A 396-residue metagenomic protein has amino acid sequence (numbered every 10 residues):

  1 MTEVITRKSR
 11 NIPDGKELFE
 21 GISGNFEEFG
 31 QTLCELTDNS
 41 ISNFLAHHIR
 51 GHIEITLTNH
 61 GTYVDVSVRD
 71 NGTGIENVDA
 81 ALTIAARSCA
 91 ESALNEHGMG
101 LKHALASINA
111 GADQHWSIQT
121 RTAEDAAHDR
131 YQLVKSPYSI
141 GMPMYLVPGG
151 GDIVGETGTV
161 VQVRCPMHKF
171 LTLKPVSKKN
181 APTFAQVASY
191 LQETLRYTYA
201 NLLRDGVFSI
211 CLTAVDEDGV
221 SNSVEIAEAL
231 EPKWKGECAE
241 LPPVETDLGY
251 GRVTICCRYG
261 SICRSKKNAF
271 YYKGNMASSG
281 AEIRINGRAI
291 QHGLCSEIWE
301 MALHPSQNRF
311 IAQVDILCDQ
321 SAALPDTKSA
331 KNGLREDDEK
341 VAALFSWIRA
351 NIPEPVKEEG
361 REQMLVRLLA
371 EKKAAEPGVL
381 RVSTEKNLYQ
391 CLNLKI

Functional and structural regions predicted by a protein language model:
M1, K235-I396: Charged regulatory segments coupled to nucleotide-binding catalytic modules in large multidomain enzymes
M1-N11, L45-N95, E124-Q291, C295: Interdomain "switch/hinge" adjacent to the Bergerat
M1-R50, N77-L82, P325, V382-I396: Bergerat-fold GHKL ATPase/HATPase_c domain
S9-I12, F26-E35, T62, V78 (+7 more regions): Conserved structured core elements
K16-G24, V68, S278, D326-G333: Glycine- and acidic
N39, T194-L202, L344-W347, N351 (+1 more regions): Conserved short hydrophobic interaction patches
E91-A110: Glycine-rich phosphate-binding loop
A112-Q119: Glycine-rich ATP-binding loops of the HATPase_c
